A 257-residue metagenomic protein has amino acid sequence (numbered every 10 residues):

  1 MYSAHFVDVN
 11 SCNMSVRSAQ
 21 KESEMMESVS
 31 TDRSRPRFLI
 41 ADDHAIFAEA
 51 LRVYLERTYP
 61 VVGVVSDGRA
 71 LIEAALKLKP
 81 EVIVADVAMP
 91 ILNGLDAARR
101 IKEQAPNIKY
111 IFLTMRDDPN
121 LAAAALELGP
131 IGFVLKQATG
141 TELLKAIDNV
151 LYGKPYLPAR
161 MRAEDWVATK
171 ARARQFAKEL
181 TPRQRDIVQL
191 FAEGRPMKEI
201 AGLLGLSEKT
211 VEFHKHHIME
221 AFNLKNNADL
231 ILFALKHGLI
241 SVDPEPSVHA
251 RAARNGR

Functional and structural regions predicted by a protein language model:
A45-G63: Two-component/phosphorelay signaling modules centered on CheY-like receiver
D67-A70, N93-D96: Acidic catalytic/metal-coordinating carboxylates
L78-V84: Active-site beta3 strand of CheY-like receiver
M89: Receiver (REC) domain active-site loop signature in two-component systems and cognate sites in sensor histidine kinases
N120-P182, D186, K236-V242: Short, flexible helix-to-coil linker/hinge segments that flank and couple to helix-turn-helix
P196-D229: Recognition helix of helix-turn-helix DNA-binding domains
M219-R257: Basic, Lys/Arg-enriched C-terminal extension of HTH/homeodomain DNA-binding domains
